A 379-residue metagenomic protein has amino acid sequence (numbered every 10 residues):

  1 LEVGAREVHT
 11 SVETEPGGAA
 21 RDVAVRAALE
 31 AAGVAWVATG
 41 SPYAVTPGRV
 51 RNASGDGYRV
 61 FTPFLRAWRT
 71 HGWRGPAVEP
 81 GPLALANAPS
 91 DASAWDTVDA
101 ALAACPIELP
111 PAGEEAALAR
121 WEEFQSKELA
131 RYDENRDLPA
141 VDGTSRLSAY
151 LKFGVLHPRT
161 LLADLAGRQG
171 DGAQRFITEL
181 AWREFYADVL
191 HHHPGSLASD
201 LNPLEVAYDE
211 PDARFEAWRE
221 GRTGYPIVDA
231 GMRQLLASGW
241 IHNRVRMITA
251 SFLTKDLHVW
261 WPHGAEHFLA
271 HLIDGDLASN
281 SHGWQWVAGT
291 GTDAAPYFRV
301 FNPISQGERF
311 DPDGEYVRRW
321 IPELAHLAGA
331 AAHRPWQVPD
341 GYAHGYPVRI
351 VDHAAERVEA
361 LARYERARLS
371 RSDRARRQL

Functional and structural regions predicted by a protein language model:
L1-P111, Q285, I304: Beta-rich, aromatic/charged-enriched effector core domains that present basic-aromatic interfaces for binding
H9, F215, H344-P347: Short coil/turn segments at secondary-structure junctions
E13-T14, N135, R219-E220: A generic structural signal for short
G55-L204, F310-D311, E315-L379: Glycine/tryptophan-enriched, flexible segments
L138, D142-I321: Active-site-proximal binding-pocket segments
